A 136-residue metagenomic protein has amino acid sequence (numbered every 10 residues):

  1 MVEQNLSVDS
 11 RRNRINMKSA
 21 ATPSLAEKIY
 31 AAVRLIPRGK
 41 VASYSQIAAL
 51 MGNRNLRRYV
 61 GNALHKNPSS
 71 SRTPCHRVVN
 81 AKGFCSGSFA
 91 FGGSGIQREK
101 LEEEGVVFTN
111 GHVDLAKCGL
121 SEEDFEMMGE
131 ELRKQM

Functional and structural regions predicted by a protein language model:
E3-M136: Nucleic acid-binding interface residues in structured DNA/RNA-binding domains, emphasizing the DNA-engaging scaffolds
